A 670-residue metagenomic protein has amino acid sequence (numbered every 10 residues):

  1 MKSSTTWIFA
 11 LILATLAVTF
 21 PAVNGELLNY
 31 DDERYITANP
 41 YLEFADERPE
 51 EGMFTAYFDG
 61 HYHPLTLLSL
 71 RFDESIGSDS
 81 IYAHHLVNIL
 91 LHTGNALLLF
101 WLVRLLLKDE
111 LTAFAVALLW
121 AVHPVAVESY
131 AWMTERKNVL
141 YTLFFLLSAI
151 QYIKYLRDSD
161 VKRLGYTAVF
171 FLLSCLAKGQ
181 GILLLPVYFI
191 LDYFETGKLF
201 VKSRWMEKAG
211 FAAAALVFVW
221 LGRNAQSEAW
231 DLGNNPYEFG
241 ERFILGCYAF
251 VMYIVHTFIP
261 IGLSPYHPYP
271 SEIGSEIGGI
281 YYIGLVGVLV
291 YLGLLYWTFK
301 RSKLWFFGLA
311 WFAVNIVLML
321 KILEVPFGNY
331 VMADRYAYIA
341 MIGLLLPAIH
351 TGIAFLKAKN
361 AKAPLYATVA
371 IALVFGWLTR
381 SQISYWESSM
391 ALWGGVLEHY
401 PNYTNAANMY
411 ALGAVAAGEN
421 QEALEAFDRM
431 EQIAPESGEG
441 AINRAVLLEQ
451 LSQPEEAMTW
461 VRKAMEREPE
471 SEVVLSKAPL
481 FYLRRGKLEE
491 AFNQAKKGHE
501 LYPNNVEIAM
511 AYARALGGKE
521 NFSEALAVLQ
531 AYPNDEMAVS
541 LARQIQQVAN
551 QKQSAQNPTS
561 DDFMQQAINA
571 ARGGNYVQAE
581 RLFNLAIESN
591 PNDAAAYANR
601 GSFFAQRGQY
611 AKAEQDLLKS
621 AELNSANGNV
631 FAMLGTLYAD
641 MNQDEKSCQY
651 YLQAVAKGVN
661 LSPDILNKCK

Functional and structural regions predicted by a protein language model:
M1-S452, V473: Polytopic membrane enzymes that build or remodel cell-surface glycoconjugates and lipids
H399, I433, R467, L501 (+4 more regions): Structural marker of alpha-solenoid helical repeat scaffolds
T404-N405, G438-E439, E472-V473, V506-E507 (+6 more regions): Helix-start (N-cap) detector for alpha-helical repeat units in TPR-like alpha-solenoids, especially tetratricopeptide
M409, N443, K477, A511 (+5 more regions): Canonical tetratricopeptide repeat
A416, Q450, R484-R485, G518 (+4 more regions): Register position in tetratricopeptide repeats
